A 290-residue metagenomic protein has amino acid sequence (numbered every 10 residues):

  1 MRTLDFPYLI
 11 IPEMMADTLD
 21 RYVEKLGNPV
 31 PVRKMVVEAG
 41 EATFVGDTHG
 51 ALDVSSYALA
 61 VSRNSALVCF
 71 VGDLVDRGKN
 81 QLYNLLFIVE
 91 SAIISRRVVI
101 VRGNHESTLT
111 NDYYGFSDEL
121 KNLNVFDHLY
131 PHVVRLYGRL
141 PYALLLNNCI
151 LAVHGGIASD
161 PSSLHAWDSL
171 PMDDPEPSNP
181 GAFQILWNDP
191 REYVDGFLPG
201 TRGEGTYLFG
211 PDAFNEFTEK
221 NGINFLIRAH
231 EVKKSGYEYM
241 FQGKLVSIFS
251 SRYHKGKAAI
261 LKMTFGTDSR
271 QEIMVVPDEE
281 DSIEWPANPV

Functional and structural regions predicted by a protein language model:
M1-V290: Feature recognizes metal-dependent phosphohydrolase scaffolds
